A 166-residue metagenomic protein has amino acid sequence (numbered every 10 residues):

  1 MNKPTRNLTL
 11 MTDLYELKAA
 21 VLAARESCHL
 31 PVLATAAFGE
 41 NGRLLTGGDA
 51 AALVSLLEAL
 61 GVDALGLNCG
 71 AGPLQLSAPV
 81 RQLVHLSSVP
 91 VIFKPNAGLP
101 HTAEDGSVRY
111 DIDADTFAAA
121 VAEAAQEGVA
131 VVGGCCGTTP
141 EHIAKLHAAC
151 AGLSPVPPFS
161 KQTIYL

Functional and structural regions predicted by a protein language model:
M1-L166: Domain-level signal for soluble alpha/beta catalytic cores
